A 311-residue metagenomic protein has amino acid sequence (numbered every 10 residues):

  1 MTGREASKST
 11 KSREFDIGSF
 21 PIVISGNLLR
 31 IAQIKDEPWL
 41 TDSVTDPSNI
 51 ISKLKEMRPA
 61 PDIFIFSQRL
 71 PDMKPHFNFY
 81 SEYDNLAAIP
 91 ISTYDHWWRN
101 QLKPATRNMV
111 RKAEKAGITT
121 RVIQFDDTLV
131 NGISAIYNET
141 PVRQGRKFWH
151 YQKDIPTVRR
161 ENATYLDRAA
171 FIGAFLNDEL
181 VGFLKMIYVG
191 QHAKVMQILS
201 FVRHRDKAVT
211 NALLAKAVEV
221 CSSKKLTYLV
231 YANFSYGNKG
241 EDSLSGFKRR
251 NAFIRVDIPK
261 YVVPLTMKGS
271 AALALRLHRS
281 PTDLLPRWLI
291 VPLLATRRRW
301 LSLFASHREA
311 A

Functional and structural regions predicted by a protein language model:
M1-A32, Q68-E82, S92-D206, A215 (+2 more regions): A conserved beta-strand-loop-helix scaffold within acyl/acetyltransferase catalytic domains
M1-R30, F77-H96, T227-A311: Active-site/acyl-donor-binding loops of N-acyltransferases
S25-T45: STAS-typified acidic loop motif
L40-V44, F201-N211: Conserved glycine-rich acetyl-CoA-binding loop
P47-N85: Non-catalytic accessory segments adjacent to catalytic cores
S48-P59, A212-Y228: Conserved acyl-CoA
P61-I63, H192, Y228: Residues at the N-termini of beta-strands
I63-Q68, Q197, V230-N233: Short beta-strand segments
